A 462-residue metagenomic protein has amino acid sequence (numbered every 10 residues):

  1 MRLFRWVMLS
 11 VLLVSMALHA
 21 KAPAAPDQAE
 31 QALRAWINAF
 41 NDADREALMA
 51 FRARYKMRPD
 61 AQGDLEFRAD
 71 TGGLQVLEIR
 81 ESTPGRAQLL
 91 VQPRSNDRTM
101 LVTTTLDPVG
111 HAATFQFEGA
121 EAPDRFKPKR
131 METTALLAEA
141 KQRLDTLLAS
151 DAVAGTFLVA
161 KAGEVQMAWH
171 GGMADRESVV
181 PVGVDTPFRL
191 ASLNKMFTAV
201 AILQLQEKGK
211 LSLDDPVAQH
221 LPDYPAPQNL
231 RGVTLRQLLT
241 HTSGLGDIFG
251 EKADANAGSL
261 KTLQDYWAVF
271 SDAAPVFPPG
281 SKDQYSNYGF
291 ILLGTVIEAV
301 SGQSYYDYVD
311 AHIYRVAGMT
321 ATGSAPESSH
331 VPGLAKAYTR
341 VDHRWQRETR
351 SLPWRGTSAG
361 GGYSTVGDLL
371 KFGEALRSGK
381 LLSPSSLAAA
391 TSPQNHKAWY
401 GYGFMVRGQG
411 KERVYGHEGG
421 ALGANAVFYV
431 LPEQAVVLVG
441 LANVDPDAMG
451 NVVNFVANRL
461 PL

Functional and structural regions predicted by a protein language model:
M1-R5: Positively charged n-region of N-terminal signal peptides that target proteins for export
V7-S15: Bacterial N-terminal signal peptides
K21-P26, E30-L33, Q92-W169, E298-A311 (+2 more regions): Catalytic loop of the DD-peptidase/beta-lactamase superfamily, centered on the K-T-G motif and neighboring
Q31, A35, F40-L90: Short solvent-exposed beta->alpha transition segments
L137, Q264-V276, R340-W354: The feature captures the short pre-catalytic strand/loop hairpin that immediately precedes and shapes the active-site
L148-T156, S178-Q237, F277-Y288, T357-G360 (+1 more regions): Short active-site loop at a secondary-structure junction that contains or immediately precedes the catalytic residue(s)
H170, D185, F249-V331, G356-L370: Catalytic-site signature segments of enzymes, centered on catalytic residues
R189-L193, L205-G246, G250, D272 (+3 more regions): Active-site helix/loop module of the DD-peptidase/beta-lactamase fold, centered on the serine-lysine SxxK catalytic
